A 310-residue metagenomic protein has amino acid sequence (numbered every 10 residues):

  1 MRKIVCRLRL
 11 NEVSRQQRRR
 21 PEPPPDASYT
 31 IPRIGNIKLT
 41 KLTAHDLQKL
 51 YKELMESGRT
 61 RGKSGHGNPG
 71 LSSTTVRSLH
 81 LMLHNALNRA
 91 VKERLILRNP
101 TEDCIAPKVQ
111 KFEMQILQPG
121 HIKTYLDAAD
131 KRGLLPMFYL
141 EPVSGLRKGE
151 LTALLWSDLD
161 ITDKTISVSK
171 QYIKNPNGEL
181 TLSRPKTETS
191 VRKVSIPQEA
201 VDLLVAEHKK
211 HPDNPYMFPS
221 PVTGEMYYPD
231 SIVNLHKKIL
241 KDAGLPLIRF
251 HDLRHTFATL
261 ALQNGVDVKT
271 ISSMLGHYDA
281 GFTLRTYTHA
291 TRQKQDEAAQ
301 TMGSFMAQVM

Functional and structural regions predicted by a protein language model:
M1-V91, D103, K237: Short, Lys/Arg-enriched alpha-helical recognition elements, typified by the DNA-recognition helix
R2, R18, E22, T43 (+10 more regions): Hydrophobic (often cysteine-bearing) scaffold residues that line and stabilize catalytic clefts of nucleotide/cofactor
R59-G65, P69, K123-L134, S144 (+4 more regions): Short, basic (Lys/Arg/His-rich) helix/loop patches that form interaction surfaces in the mid-to-C-terminal regions
T60-S64, N68-S73, R77-L81, K92 (+7 more regions): Basic, Lys/Arg- and aromatic-enriched nucleic-acid-binding interface segment
A90-P100, D160-K170, K174-N177, A206-N214 (+1 more regions): Proline-centered turn/helix-capping motifs that create local helix->coil transitions or kinks
K108, I116, Q171-K174, G224 (+1 more regions): Catalytic-site neighborhood detector that most strongly recognizes the C-terminal catalytic loop/helix of tyrosine
D127, D163, P176-D202, A206 (+2 more regions): C-terminal secondary-structure termini that scaffold catalytic or DNA-interacting sites
